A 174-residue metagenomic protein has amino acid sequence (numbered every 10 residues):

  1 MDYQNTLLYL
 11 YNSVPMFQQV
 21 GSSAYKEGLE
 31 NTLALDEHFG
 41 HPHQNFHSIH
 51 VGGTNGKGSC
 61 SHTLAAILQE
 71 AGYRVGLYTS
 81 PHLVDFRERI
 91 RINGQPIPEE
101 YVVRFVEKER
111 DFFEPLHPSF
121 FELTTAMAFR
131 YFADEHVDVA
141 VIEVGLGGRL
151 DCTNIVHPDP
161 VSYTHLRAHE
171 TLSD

Functional and structural regions predicted by a protein language model:
M1-G52, C60-H62, A66, E70-A71: Short functional linear segments
M16, L146, R167: Flexible, active-site-proximal loop/turn residues at the rims of small-molecule/cofactor binding pockets and catalytic
S22-L29, L33-Q44, E70-H157: ATP-dependent carboxylate-amine ligase catalytic core
K57: Conserved lysine of the Walker
P158-S162: Inter-motif core of Ras-like GTPase G domains
H165-D174: Single conserved hydrophobic/aromatic residue that forms the stacking wall/gate of nucleotide- or nucleobase-binding
